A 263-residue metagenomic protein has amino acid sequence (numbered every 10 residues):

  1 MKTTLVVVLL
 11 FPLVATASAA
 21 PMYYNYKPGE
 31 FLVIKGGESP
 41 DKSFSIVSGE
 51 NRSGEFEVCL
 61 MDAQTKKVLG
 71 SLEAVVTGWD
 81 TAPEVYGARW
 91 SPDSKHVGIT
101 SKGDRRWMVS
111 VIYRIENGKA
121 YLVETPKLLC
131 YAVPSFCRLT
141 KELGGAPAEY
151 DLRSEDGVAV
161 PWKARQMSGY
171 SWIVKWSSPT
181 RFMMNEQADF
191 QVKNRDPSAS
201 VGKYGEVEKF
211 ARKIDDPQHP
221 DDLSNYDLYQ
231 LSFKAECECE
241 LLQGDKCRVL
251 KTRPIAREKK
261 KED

Functional and structural regions predicted by a protein language model:
T3-V14: Sec-dependent N-terminal signal peptides
A19-E38, R105-D263: Acidic, small-residue rich beta-repeat scaffolds with periodic aromatic anchors
N25-E57: Beta-strand-rich domains and repeat architectures in extracellular enzymes and scaffolds, especially beta-propellers
P40, P92-D93: Residue-level detector of Asp-centered blade-edge/turn motifs that repeat once per structural unit in beta-propeller
G49, T100-S101, N185-E186: Recurrent small/Gly-Pro-centered beta-turn motifs in extracellular repeat architectures
S53-G70: Beta-propeller domains
L69-R89: Blade-loop segments of beta-propeller domains
